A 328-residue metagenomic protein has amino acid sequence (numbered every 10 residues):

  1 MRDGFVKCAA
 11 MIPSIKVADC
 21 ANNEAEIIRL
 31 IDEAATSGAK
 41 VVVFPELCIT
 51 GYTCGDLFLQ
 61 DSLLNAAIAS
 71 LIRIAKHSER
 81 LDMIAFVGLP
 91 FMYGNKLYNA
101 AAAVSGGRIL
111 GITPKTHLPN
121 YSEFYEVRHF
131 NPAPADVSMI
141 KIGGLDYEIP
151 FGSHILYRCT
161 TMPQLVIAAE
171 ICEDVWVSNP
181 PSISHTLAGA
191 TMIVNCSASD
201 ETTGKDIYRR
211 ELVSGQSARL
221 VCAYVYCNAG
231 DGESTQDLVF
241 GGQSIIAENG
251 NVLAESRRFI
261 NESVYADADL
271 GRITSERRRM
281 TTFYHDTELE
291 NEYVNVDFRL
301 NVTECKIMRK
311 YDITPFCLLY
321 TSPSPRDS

Functional and structural regions predicted by a protein language model:
M1-S322, R326-S328: Enzyme catalytic cores with a strong preference for nitrogen-chemistry domains
